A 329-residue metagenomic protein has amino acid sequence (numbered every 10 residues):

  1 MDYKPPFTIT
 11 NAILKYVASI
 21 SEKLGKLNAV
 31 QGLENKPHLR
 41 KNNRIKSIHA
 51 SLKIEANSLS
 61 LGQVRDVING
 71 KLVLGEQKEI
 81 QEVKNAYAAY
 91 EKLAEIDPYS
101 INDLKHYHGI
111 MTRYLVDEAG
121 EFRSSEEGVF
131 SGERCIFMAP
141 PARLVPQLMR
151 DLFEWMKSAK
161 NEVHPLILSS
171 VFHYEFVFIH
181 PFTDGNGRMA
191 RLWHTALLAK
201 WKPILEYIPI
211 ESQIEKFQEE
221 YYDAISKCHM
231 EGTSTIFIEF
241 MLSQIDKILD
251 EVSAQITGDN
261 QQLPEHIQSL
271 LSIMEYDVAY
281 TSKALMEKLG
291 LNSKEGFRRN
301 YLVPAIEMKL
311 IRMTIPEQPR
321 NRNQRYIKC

Functional and structural regions predicted by a protein language model:
M1-C329: FIC/Doc superfamily catalytic core
